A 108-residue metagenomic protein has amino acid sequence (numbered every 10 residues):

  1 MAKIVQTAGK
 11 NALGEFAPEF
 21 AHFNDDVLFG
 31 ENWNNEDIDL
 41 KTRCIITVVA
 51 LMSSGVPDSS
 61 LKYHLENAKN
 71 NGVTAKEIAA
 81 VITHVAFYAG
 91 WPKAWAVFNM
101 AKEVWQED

Functional and structural regions predicted by a protein language model:
M1-C44, K62, N70, A94-D108: Acidic, glycine/proline-rich low-complexity segments that act as flexible tails and inter-domain linkers
W33, G55-V56, V73: Residues in soluble alpha-helical coiled-coils and helical-bundle/repeat scaffolds
W33, L51, A68, H84: Short, flexible active-site loop motifs that bind/organize anionic cofactors or intermediates
R43-L51, V81-I82: Short, structured motif recognition centered on aromatic/hydrophobic residues
V49-G55, V85-A89: Generic structural signal for hydrophobic core residues of well-folded globular domains
P57-S60, W91: Short loop/beta submotifs within extracellular cysteine-rich repeat domains
S59-A79: Mid-chain, well-packed structural core segment of small domains
A79-K102: C-terminal structural segments of small proteins and small subunits
